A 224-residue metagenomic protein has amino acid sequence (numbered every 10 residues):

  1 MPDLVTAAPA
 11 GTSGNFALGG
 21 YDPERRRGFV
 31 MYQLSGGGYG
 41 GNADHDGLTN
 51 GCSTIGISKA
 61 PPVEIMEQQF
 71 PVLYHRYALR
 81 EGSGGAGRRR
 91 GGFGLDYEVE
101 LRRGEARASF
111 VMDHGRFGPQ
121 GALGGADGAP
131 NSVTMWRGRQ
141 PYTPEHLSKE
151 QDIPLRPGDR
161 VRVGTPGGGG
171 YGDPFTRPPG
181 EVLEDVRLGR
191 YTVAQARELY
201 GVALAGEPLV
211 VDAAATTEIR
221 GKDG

Functional and structural regions predicted by a protein language model:
M1-G224: Glycine/proline-enriched, intrinsically flexible loops and inter-domain linkers
